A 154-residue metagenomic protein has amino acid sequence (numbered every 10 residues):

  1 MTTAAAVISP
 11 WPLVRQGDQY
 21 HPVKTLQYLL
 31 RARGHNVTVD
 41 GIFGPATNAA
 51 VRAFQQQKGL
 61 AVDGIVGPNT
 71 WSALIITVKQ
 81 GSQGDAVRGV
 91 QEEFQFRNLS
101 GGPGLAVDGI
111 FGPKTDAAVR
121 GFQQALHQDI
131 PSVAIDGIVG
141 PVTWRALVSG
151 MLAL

Functional and structural regions predicted by a protein language model:
M1-L154: Cell-envelope/ECM-targeting effectors and their regulatory/trafficking segments
